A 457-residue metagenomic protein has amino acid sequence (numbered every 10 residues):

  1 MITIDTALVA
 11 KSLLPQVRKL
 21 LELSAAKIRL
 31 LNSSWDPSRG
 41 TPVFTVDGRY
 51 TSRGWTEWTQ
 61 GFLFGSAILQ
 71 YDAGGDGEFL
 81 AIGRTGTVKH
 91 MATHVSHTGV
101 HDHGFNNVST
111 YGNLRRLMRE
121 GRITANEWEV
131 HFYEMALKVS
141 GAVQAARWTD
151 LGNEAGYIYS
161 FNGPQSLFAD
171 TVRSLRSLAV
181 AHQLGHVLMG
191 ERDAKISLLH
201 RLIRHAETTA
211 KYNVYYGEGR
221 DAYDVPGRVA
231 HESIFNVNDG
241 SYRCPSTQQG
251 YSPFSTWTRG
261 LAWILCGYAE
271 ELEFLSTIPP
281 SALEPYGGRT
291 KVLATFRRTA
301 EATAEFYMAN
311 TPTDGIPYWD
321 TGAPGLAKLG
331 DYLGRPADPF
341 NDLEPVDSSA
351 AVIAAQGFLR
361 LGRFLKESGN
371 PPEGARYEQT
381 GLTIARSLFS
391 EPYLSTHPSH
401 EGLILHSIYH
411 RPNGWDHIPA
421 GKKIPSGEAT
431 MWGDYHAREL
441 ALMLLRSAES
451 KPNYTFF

Functional and structural regions predicted by a protein language model:
M1-F457: Glycan-recognition and catalytic cores of secretory/periplasmic carbohydrate-active enzymes
